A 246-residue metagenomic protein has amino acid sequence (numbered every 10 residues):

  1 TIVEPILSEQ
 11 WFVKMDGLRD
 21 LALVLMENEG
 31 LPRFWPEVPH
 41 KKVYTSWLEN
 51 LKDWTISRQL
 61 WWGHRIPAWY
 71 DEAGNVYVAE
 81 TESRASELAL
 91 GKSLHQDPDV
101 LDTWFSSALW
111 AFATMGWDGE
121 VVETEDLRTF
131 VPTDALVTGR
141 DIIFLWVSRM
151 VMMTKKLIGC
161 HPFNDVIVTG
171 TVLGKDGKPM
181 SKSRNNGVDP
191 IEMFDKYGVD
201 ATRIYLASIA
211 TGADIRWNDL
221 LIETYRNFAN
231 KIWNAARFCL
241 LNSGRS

Functional and structural regions predicted by a protein language model:
T1-E72, S107, I142, W146 (+3 more regions): Residue patterns forming the tRNA-binding/recognition surfaces of aminoacyl-tRNA synthetases and related DALR
E4, A113, L241: Short catalytic/ligand-binding loop motif for oxyanion handling, primarily in non-cytosolic enzymes, centered on
Q59, L240-G244: Long, hydrophobic, amphipathic alpha-helical segments used as structural scaffolds
Q59-G63, P67-D214: Alpha-helical recognition segments enriched in aromatics with Gly/Pro capping that present substrate-recognition
E223, S243-S246: Conserved nucleotide- and phosphate/pyrophosphate-binding catalytic cores in adenylate/nucleotidyl-handling enzymes
